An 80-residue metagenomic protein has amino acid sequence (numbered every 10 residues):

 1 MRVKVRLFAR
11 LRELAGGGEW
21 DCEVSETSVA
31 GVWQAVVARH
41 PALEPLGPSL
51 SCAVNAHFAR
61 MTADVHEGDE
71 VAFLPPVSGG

Functional and structural regions predicted by a protein language model:
M1-G79: Ubiquitin-like/PB1-type beta-grasp interaction modules and other compact soluble beta-rich domains
